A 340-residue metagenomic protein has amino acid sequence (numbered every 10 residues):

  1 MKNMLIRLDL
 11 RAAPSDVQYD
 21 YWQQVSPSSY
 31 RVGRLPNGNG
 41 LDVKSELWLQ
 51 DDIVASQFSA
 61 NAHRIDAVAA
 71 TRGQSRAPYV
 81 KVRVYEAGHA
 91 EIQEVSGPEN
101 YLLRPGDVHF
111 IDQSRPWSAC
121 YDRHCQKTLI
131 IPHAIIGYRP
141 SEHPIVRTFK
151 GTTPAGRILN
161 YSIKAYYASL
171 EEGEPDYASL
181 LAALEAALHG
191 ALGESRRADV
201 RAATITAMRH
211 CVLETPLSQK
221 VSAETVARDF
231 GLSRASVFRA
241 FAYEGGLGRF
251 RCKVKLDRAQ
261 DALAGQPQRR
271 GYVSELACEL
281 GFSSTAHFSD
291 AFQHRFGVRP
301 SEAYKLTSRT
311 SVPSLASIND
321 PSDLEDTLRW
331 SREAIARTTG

Functional and structural regions predicted by a protein language model:
M1-G40, K81-V82, A87-R234, Y243-G248 (+2 more regions): Alpha-helical bundle regulatory/interaction domains
V43-L49: N-terminal, Lys/Arg-enriched amphipathic/low-complexity engagement segments that precede the first folded domain
D51-I53, A60-I65, A69-Q93: Glycine- and acidic-residue-biased ligand/ion/polar-headgroup-sensing regions
V237: Short conserved active-site loop signatures built around small residues
A240, A291: Residues within the DNA-recognition helix of helix-turn-helix
